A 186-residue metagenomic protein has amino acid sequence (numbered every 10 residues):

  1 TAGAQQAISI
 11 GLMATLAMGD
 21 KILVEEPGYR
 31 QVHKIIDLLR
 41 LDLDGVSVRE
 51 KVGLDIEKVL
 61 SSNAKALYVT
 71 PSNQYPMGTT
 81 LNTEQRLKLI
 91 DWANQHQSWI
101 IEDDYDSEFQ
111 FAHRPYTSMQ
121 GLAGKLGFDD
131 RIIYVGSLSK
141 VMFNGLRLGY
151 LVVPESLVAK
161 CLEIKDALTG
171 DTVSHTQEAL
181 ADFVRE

Functional and structural regions predicted by a protein language model:
T1-Q97, I101, E108-F109, R114-G127 (+1 more regions): Conserved core of the PLP fold type I
R131-E186: PLP-dependent aminotransferase class I/II
